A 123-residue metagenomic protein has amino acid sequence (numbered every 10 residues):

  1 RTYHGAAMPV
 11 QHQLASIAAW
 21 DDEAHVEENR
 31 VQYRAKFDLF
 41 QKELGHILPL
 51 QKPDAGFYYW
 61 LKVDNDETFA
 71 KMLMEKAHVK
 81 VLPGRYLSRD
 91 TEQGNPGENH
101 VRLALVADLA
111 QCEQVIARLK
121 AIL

Functional and structural regions predicted by a protein language model:
R1-L123: PLP-dependent class I/II
